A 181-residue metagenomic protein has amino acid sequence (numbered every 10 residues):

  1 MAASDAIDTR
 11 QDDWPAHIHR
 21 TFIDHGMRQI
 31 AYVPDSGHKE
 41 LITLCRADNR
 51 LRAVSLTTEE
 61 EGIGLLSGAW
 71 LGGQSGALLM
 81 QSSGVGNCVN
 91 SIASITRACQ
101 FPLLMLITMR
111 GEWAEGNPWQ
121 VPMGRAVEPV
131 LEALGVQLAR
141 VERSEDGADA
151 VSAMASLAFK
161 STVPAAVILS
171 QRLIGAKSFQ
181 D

Functional and structural regions predicted by a protein language model:
M1-D181: Thiamine diphosphate
